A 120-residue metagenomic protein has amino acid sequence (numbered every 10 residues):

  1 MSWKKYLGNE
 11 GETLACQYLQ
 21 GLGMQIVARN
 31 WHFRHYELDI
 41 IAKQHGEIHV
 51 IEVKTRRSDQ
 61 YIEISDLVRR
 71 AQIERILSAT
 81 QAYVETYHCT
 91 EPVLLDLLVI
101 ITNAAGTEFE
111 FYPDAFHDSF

Functional and structural regions predicted by a protein language model:
M1-R29: Acidic-basic catalytic patches of nuclease active cores, encompassing PD-(D/E)XK and other metal-cofactor nuclease
L19, L38-D59, I76: Conserved catalytic cores of phosphodiester-cleaving nucleases, focusing on short active-site segments
I26-A28, V50, L95: Hydrophobic residues on conserved beta-strands that form the core of alpha/beta folds
F33-Y36: Short acidic/glycine-enriched loop/turn segments that link adjacent beta-strands
R57-L77: Mg2+/Mn2+-dependent nuclease catalytic core
L77-H88: Metal-dependent nuclease catalytic cores in nucleic-acid-processing enzymes, especially RNase H-like/related
T86-F120: Domain-level recognition of nuclease-like catalytic cores that cleave nucleotide substrates
